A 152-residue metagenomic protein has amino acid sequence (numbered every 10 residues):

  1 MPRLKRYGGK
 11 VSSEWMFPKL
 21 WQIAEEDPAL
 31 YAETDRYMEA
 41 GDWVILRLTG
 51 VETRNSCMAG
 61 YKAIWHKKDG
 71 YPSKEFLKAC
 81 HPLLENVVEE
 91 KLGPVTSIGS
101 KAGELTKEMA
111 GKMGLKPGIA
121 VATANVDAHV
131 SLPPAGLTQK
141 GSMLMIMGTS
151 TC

Functional and structural regions predicted by a protein language model:
P2-N125: Gly/Ser/Thr-rich active-site cleft segment
G111, L115, I119, A124-C152: Catalytic phosphate/nucleotide-handling subdomain of diverse soluble enzymes
